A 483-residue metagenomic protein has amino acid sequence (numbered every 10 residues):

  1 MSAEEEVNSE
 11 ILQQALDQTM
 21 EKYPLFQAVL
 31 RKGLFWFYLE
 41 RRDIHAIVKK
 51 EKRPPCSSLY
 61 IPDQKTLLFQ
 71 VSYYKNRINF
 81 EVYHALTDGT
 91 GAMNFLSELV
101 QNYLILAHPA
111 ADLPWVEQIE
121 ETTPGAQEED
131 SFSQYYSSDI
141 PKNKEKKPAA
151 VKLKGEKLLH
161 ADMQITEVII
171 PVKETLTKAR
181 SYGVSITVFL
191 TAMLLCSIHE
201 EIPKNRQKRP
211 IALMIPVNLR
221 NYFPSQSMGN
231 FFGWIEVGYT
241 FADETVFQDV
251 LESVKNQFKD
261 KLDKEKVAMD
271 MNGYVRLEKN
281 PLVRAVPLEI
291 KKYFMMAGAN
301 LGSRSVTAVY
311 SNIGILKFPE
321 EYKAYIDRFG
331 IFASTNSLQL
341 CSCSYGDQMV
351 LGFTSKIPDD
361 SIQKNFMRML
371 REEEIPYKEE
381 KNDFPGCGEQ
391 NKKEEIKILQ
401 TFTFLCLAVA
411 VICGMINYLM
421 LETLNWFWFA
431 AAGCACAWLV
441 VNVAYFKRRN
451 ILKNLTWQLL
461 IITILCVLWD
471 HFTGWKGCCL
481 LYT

Functional and structural regions predicted by a protein language model:
M1-E10, K65-I78, L153-R220: Gly/Ser/Thr-rich phosphate-binding loops and adjoining beta-strand/alpha-helix segments that form adenosine-phosphate
M1-W36, D43-Q70, H199-N382: Acyl-thioester-dependent acyl-group transfer interface
S2, P62-I105, Q118-T122, E128 (+1 more regions): Histidine-centered acyl-transfer/condensation active-site motif and its immediate structural neighborhood
R77, L86-N94, E98-T177, L370-N382: Non-catalytic, low-complexity flexible loops and terminal extensions
N382-E394: Short, Lys/Arg-rich, polar N-terminal cytosolic tail immediately upstream of the first transmembrane signal-anchor
N391-L405: N-terminal membrane topogenic signal
F402-W475: Hydrophobic transmembrane alpha-helices and their membrane-interface boundaries in multi-pass, membrane-anchored
Y482-T483: Conserved small/polar residues in nucleotide/adenosyl-binding loops
